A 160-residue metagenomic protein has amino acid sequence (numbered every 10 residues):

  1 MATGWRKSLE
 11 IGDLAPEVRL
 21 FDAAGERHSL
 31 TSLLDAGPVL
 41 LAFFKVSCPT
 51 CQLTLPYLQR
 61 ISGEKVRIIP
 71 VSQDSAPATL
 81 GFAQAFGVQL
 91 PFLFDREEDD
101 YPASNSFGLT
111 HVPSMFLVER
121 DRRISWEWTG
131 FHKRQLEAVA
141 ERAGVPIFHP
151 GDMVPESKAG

Functional and structural regions predicted by a protein language model:
M1-T31, P91: N-terminal "domain-start" segment that seeds a small globular fold
A2-W5, S75-H111: Thioredoxin-like thiol-disulfide oxidoreductase module
S29-Q52, L58: Short active-site neighborhood of thiol/selenol oxidoreductases, capturing the structured segment around
K45, V71-Q73, R120: Cofactor-binding loop segments of dinucleotide-utilizing enzymes, especially the Rossmann-like FAD- and NAD(P)+-binding
T50-F86, D99-D100: Structural microenvironment flanking redox-active thiols in thiol-disulfide oxidoreductases
V88, E97-R142: Thiol/disulfide oxidoreductase modules built on the thioredoxin-like
F148-G160: Cysteine/selenocysteine-centered motifs that mediate thiol-based redox chemistry or coordinate metal-sulfur cofactors
